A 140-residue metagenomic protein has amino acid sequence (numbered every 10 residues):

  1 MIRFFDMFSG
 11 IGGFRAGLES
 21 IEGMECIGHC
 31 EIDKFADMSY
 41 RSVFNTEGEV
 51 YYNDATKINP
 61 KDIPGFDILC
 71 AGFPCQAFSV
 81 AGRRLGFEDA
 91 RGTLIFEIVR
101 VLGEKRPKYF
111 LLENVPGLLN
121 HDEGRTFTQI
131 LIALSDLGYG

Functional and structural regions predicted by a protein language model:
M1-G140: Conserved active-site and SAM-binding loop architecture of S-adenosyl-L-methionine-dependent nucleic-acid
